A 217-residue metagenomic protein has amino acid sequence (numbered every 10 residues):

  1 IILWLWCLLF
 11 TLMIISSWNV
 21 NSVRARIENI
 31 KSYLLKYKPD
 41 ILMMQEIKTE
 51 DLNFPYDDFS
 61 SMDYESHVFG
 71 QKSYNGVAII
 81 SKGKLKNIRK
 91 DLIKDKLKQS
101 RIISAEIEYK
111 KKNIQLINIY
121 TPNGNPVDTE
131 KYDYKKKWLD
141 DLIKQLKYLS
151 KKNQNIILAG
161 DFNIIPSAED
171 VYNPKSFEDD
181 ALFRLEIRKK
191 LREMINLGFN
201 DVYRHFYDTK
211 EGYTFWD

Functional and structural regions predicted by a protein language model:
L3-S60, Y64-E65, Y74-V77, P166 (+1 more regions): N-terminal, active-site-proximal structural segment of metallo-dependent hydrolase catalytic domains
M13-S22, N113-D128, A159: Active-site-proximal beta-strand elements of phosphoester/diester hydrolases
N21, K48, Y120-P122, N163-I165 (+1 more regions): Catalytic metal-binding/acid-base residues of hydrolase active sites
S22-R26, L97, Y134-D141, F183-E186: Soluble or luminal CAZymes and related metallo-dependent hydrolases
S32-L34, I102-K111, D141-Q154: Short amphipathic alpha-helices and their capping/turn segments at secondary-structure boundaries
I47-E50, F54-P126: Structured beta-strand-rich core segments of catalytic domains in phosphoester-bond hydrolases
M62, W138-D217: Metal-dependent phosphoesterases centered on the DNase I-like endonuclease/exonuclease/phosphatase
I93, T121-L139, K175-D180: Surface-exposed cleft-lining segments at the edges of enzyme active sites
